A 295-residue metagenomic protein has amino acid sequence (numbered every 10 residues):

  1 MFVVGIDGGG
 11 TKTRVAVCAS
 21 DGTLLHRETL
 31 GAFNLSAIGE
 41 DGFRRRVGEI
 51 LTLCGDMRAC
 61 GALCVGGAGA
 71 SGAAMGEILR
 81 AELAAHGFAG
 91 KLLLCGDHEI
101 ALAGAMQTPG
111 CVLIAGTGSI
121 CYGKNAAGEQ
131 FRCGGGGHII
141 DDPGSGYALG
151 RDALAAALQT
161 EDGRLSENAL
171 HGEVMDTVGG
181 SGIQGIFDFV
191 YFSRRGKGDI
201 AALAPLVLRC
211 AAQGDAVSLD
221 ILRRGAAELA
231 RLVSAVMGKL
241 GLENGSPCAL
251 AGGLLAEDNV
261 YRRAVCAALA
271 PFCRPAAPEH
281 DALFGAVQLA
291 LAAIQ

Functional and structural regions predicted by a protein language model:
M1-G55, A59-G61, E82-A85, A105-C111 (+1 more regions): ATP-binding/phosphotransfer module of carbohydrate and carboxylate kinases, centering on a glycine-rich
A68-A70, G253: Structured loop/turn residues at secondary-structure junctions
A70-N168: Phosphate-binding/catalytic loop of phosphoryl-transfer enzymes
